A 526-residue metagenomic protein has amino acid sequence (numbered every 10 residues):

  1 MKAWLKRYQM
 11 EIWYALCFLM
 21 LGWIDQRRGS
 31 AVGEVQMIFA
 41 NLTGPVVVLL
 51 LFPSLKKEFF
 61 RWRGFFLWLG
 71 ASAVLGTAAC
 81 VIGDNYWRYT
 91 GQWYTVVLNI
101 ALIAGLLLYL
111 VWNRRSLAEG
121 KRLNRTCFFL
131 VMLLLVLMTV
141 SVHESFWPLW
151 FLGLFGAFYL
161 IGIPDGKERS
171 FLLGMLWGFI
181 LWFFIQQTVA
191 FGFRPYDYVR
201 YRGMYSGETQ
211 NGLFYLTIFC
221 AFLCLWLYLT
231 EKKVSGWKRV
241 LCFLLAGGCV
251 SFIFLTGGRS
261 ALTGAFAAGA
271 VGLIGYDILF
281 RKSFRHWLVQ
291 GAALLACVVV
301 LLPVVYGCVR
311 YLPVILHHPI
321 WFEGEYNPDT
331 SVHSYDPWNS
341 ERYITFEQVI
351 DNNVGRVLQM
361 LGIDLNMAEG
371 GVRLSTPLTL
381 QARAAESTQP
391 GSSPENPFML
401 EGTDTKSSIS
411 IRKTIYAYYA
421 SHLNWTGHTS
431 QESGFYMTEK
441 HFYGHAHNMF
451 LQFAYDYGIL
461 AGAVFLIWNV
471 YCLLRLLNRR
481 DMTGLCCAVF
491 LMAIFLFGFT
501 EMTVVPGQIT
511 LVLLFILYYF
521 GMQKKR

Functional and structural regions predicted by a protein language model:
M1-Y8, K57-R61, L294-V298, R475-M482 (+1 more regions): A juxtamembrane structural motif centered on a specific transmembrane helix
Y8, D456-F495: Hydrophobic transmembrane alpha-helices and their immediate junctions
M10, Y14-R27, N41, P45-L50 (+3 more regions): Transmembrane alpha-helices of multi-pass inner-membrane enzymes
R28-V35, D84-Y86, T90, S141-P148 (+6 more regions): Helix-loop-helix junctions and helix-breaking kinks within/between transmembrane helices of multi-pass membrane
P45-P53, A101-A118, F128-Q186, L223-L227 (+2 more regions): Transmembrane alpha-helical segments and their membrane-water interfaces
L134-V136, K167-Y196, Q210-K282, V304 (+2 more regions): Alpha-helical transmembrane segments of multi-pass inner-membrane proteins
L255, D277-T403, A420: A membrane-periplasm/extracellular boundary helix in multi-pass inner-membrane enzymes that assemble envelope glycans
N366-Y457: Long extracytoplasmic/lumenal interhelical loops at the membrane interface of multi-pass membrane proteins
